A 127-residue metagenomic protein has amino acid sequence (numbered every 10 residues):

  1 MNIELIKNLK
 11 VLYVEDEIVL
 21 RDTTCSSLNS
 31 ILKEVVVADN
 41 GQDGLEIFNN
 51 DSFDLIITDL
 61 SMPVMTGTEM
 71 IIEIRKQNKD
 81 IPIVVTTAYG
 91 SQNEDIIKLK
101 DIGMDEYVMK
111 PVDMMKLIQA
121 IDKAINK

Functional and structural regions predicted by a protein language model:
M1-K10, M115-K127: Non-catalytic signal-transmission and effector/linker regions of two-component phosphorelay proteins
N8-V19, T24-C25, I56: Conserved acidic segment of CheY-like receiver
I18-V36, I102: Two-component/phosphorelay signaling modules centered on CheY-like receiver
N40-D43, T66-E69: Acidic catalytic/metal-coordinating carboxylates
D51-I57: Active-site beta3 strand of CheY-like receiver
M62: Receiver (REC) domain active-site loop signature in two-component systems and cognate sites in sensor histidine kinases
E69, G90-E106, K116-Q119: Alpha4 helix (beta4-alpha4-beta5 surface) of REC/receiver domains from two-component response regulators
T86-T87: Hydrophobic/aromatic residues positioned on beta-strands within the core alpha/beta folds
